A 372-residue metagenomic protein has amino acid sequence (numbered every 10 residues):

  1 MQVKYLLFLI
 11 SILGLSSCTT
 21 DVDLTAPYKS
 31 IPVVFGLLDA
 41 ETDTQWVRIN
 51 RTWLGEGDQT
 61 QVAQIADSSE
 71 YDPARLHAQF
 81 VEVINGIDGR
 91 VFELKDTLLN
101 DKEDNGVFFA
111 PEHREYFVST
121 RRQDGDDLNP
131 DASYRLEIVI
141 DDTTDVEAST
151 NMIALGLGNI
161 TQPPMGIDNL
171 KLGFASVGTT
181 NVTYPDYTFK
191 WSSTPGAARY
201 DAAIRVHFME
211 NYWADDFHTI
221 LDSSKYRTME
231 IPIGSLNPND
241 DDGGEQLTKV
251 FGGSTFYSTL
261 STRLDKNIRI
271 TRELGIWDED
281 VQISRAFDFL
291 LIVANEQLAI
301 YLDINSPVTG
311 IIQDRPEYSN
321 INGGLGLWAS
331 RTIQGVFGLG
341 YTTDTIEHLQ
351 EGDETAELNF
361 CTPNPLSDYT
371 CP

Functional and structural regions predicted by a protein language model:
Q2-L9: Sec-dependent signal peptide recognition, specifically the positively charged N-region followed immediately by
G14-S17: C-terminal motif of bacterial Sec signal peptides marking the signal peptidase cleavage site
T19-P372: A sequence/structural signal for flexible, mid-protein segments enriched in small/helix-disrupting residues
